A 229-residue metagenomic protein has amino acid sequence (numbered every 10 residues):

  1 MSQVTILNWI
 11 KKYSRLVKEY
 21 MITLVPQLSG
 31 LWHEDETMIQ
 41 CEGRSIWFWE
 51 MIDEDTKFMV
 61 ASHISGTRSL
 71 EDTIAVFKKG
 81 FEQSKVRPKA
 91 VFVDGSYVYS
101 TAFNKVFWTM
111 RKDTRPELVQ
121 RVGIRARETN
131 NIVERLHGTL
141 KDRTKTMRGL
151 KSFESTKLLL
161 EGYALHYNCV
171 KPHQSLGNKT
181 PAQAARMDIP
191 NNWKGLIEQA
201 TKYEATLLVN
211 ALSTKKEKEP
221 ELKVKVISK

Functional and structural regions predicted by a protein language model:
M1-T5: Short, basic interhelical loop/turn and adjoining N-cap of the next helix at nucleic-acid- or acidic-partner-contacting
I6, D35, M51, K57 (+5 more regions): Mobile genetic element proteins and their domesticated derivatives, centered on retroelements and DNA transposons
N8-K12, S62-K85: Active-site beta-loop-alpha junctions of metal-dependent nucleic acid enzymes, especially the RNase H-like/DDE
N8-Q27: Short, basic alpha-helical nucleic acid-contact segments in DNA-binding proteins and DNA transaction factors
Q27-C41, E50-I52: Two-metal-ion RNase H-like nuclease active-site motif
R87-T101, G177-Q183: Acidic/histidine-rich, metal-coordinating catalytic segments
R121-D142: RNase H-like two-metal-ion nuclease catalytic core shared by retroviral integrases and related mobile-element nucleases
T146-K229: C-terminal domain-tail junction helix/linker
